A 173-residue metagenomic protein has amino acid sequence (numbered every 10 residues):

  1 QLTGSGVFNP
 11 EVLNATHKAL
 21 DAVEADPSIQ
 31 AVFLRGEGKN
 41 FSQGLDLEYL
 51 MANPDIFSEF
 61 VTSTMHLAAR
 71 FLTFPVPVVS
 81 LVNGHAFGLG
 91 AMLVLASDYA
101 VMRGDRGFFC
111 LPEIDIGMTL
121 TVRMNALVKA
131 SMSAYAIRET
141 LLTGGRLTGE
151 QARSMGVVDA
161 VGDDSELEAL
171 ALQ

Functional and structural regions predicted by a protein language model:
Q1-E37, A69: Conserved CoA-thioester-binding segment of acyl-CoA-metabolizing enzymes
T3-G4, G145-Q173: Amphipathic alpha-helical segments at domain termini/boundaries
A19, S63-P75: Catalytic-core regions built around general acid/base machinery
L34, L93-V94, A152: Hydrophobic/aromatic residues within transmembrane alpha-helices of multi-pass small-molecule transporters
A52-T62: A short acidic, glycine-rich active-site loop that binds or catalyzes chemistry on phosphate/adenosine moieties
L67, F87-T140, L170: CoA-thioester-processing core
V78, A100-V101, V161: Short, well-ordered beta-strand core segments
L81-V82: Structural motif
